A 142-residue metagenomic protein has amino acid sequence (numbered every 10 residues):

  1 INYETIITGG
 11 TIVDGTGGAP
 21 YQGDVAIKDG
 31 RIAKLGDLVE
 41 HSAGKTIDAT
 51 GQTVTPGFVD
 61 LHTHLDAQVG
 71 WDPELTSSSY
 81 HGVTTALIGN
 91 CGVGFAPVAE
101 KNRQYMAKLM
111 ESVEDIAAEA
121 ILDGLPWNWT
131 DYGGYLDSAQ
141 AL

Functional and structural regions predicted by a protein language model:
I1-I6, I12-G57: Histidine-rich, glycine-flanked metal-binding segment
E4-I6, V25, L65, L125-W129: A short linear-motif detector with a strong N-terminal bias
T16, G36, A67-V69, L87: Activation segment
V39, A67, G94: Glycine-rich nucleotide phosphate-binding loop and flanking beta-alpha elements of Rossmann-like dinucleotide-binding
G44-K45, D66, P97-V98: Short Asp/Glu-rich motifs
T53-S77: Di-metal (Zn2+ and/or Mg2+/Mn2+) metal-binding site signature of metallo-dependent hydrolases with the MBL/beta-CASP
W71-L142: Divalent-metal coordination cores built from histidine and acidic residues
